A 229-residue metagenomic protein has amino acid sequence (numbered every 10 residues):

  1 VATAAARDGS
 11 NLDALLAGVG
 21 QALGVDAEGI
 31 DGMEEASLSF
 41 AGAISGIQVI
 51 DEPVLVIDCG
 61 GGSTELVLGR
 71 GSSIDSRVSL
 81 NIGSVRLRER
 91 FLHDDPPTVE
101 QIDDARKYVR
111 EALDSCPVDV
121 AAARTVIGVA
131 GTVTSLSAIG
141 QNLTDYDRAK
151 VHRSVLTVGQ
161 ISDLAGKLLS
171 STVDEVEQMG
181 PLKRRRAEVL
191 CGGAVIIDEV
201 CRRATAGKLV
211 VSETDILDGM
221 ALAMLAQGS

Functional and structural regions predicted by a protein language model:
T3-P53, L68-S229: Helical "lid/coupling" subdomains associated with nucleotide-phosphate turnover
L55-S63, V67: A generic, well-ordered mixed alpha/beta core segment in the N-terminal half of proteins
